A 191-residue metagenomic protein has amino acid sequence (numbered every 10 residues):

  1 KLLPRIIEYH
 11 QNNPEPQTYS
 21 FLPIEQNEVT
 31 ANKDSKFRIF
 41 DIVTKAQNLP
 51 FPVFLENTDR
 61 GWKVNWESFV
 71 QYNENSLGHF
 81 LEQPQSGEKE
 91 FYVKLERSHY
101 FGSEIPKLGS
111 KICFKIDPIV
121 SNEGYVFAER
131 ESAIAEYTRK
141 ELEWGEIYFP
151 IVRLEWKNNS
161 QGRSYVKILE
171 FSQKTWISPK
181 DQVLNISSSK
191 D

Functional and structural regions predicted by a protein language model:
K1-S35, K115-E123: Short solvent-exposed beta->alpha transition segments
Q17, L22-I24, I39-D41, K63-W66: N-terminal pre-domains immediately preceding structured catalytic cores
N27-K36, I105-G109, N159-Q161: Short, ordered beta-strand-loop transition motifs
N32-I42, L55, P150: A short hydrophobic beta-strand element
S35-D41, N75-H79, A133-T138: N-terminal post-signal-peptidase region of extra-cytosolic proteins
D41, A46-E104, I119-F127, E155-D191: Short beta-strand edge/turn micro-motifs at domain boundaries
Q83-F91, E129-R153: Short nucleic-acid-contacting surface segments enriched for D/E, G, S/T with interspersed K/R
I105-Y137: Long, low-complexity acidic/proline-rich regions
